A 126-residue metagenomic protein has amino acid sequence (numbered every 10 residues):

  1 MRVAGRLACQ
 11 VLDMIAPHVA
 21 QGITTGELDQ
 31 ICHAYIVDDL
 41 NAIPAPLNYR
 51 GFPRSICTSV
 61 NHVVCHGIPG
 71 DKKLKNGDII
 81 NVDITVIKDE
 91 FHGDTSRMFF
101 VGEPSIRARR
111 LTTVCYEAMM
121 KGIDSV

Functional and structural regions predicted by a protein language model:
R2-V126: Active-site neighborhoods and metal-handling regions in enzymes and metal-associated proteins
